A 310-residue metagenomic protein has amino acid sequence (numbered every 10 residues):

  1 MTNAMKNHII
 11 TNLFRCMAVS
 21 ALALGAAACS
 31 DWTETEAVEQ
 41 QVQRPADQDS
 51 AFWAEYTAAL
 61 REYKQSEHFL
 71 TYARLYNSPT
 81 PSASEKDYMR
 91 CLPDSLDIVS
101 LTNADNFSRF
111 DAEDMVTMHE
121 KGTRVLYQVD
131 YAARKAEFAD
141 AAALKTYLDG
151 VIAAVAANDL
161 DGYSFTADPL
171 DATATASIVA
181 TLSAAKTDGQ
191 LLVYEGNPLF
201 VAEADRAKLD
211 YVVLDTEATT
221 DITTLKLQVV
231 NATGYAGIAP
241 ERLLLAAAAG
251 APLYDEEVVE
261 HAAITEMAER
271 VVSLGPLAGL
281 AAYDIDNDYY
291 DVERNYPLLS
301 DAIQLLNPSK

Functional and structural regions predicted by a protein language model:
M1-I10, S20-S66: Bacterial Sec-dependent N-terminal signal peptides
T2, K6-I10, T57, Y72 (+4 more regions): Intrinsically disordered, low-complexity regions
N12-R15: N-terminal secretory signal peptides and thylakoid transit peptides that target proteins across membranes
E34, A104, I285: Residue-level marker of positions within ordered structural domains that often coincide with functionally constrained
T35-A46, A51-A54, R242-A263: Generic detector of solvent-exposed, compositionally biased contiguous segments
Q48-Y63, V213, I264-R270, L299-L305: Generic hydrophobic, helix-prone segments enriched in Leu/Val/Ile
S66-E260, G275-L277, D291-E293: Chitinase-like catalytic core of GlcNAc-active glycosidases
A246-K310: Substrate-binding cleft of secreted/luminal carbohydrate-active enzymes
